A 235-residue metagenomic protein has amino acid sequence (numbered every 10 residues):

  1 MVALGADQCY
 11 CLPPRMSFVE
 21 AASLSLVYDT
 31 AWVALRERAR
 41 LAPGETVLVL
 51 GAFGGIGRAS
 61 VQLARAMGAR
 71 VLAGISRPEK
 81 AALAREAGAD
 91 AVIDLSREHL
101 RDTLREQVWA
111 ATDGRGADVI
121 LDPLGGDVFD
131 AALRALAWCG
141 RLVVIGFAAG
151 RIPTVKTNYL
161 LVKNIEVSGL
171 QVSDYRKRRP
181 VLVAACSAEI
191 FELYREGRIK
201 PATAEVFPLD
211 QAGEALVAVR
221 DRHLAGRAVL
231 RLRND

Functional and structural regions predicted by a protein language model:
M1-G51, L100: NAD(P)H dinucleotide-binding glycine-rich loop of Rossmann-like/cofactor-binding domains, especially the beta1-alpha1
G5, A87-G88, W138, K163: Short, structured coil segments at secondary-structure junctions
T30, I56, D127: Hydrophobic/small residue at the entry helix of a nucleotide-binding pocket
P43-G44, A117, C139: Phosphate-coordination loops involved in phosphoryl transfer and adenosine-cofactor binding
V49, R65-V128, V181-A185: Adenosine-nucleotide cofactor-binding segment
F53, V61: N-terminal Rossmann NAD(P)H-binding glycine-rich loop of SDR-like oxidoreductase domains
M67, I75, D127-I199, L232-D235: Glycine-rich phosphate-binding loop and adjacent beta-alpha segment of Rossmann(oid) nucleotide-cofactor-binding
E196-E205, G213-D235: C-terminal capping/lid region of NAD(P)-dependent oxidoreductase domains
